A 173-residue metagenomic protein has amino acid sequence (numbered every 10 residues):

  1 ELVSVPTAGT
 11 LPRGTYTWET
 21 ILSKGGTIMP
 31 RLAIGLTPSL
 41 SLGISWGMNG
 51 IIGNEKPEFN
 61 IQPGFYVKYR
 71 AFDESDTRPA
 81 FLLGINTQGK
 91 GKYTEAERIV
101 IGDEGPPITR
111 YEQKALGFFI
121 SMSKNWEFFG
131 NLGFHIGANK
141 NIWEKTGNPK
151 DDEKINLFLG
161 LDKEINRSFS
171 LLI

Functional and structural regions predicted by a protein language model:
E1-L132, N139-K145, E164-F169: Transmembrane beta-barrel domains of Gram-negative outer membranes and organellar outer membranes
N156-I173: Outer membrane beta-barrel transmembrane domains
